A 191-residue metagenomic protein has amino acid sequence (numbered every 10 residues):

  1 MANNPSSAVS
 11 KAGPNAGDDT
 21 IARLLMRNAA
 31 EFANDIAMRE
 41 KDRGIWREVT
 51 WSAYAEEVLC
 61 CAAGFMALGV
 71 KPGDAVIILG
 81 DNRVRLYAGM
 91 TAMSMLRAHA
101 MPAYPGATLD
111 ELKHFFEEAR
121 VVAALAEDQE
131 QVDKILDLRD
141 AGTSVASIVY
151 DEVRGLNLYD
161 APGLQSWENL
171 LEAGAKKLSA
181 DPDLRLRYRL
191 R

Functional and structural regions predicted by a protein language model:
M1-V49, A53-L68, P72, M90-T91 (+2 more regions): N-lobe entry segment of adenylate-forming
L24-L25, E111, S166: Hydrophobic alpha-helical segments typical of transmembrane helices and their membrane-interface/capping positions
D35, H99, V122: Residue-level detector of anion-binding/catalytic polar loops
I45-V49, A62-D110: Conserved AMP-binding/adenylate-forming
K71, V122, A146: Short acidic/polar active-site loop segments enriched in Thr and Asp
I77, A123-L125, V149: Structural motif
M90, P105-L138: Conserved ATP-dependent adenylate/AMP-binding module captured primarily in the ANL superfamily
E130-R191: ANL superfamily adenylate-forming
